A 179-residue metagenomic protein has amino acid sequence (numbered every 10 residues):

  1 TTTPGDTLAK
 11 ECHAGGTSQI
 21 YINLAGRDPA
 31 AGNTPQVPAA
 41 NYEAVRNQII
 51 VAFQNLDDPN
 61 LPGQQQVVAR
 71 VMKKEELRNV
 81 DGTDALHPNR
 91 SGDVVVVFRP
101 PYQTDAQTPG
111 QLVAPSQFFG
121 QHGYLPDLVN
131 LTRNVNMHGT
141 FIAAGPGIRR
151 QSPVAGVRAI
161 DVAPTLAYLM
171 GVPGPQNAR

Functional and structural regions predicted by a protein language model:
T1-H122: Secreted, luminal/periplasmic, and some membrane-associated catalytic domains that remodel anionic oxygen-ester
T1-Q36, G123-M170: Substrate-binding rim/cap in mid-to-C-terminal beta-strand-loop elements of soluble/periplasmic
Q54-D58, A167-P175: Sec-exported extracytoplasmic/periplasmic mature domains
Q103-T108, I148-S152, P173-Q176: Substrate-binding/catalytic groove segments of enzymes that remodel or degrade extracellular structural polymers
S116, V162-A163, P175: Alpha-helix boundary/interfacial micro-motifs
